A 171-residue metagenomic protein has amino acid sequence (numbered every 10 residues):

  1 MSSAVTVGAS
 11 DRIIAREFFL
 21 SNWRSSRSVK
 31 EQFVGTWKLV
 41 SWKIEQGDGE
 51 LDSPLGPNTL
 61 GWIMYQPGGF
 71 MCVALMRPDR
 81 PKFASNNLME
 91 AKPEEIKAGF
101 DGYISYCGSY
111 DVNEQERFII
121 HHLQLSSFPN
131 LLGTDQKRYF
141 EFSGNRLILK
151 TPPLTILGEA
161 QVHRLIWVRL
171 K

Functional and structural regions predicted by a protein language model:
S2-S3, S10-R12, S21: Low-acidity, Ser/Thr- and Arg-rich intrinsically disordered low-complexity segments
A15-K171: Lipid interaction determinants
